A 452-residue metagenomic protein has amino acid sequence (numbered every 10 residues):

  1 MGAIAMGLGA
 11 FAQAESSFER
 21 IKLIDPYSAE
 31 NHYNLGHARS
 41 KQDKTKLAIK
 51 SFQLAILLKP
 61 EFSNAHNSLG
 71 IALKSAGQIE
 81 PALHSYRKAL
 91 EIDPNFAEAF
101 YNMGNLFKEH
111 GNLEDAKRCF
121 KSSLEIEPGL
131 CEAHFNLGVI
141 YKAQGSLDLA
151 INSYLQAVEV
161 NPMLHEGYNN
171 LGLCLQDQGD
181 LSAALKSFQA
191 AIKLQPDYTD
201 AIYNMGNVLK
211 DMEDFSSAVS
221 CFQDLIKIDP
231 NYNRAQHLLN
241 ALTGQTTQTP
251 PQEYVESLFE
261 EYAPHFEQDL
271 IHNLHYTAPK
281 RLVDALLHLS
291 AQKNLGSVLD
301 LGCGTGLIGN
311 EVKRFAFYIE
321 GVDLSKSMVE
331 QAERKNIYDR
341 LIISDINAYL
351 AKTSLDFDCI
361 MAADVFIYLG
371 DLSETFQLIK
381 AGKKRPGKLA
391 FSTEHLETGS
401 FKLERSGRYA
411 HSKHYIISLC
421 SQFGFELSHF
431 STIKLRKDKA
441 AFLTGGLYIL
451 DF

Functional and structural regions predicted by a protein language model:
A3-G7, E30-K41, N64-S75, E98-E109 (+4 more regions): Conserved alpha-helical positions within TPR/SEL1-like repeat arrays
G7-R20, E30, K41-L54, N64 (+7 more regions): Structural signature of tandem alpha-helical TPR/SEL1-like repeats, specifically the intra-repeat loop/turn
L299, G304-Y349: Class I SAM-dependent methyltransferase SAM/SAH-binding core
M361: A conserved beta-strand element that flanks and buttresses the S-adenosyl-L-methionine
S373-P386: A short glycine-rich, Lys/Arg-flanked "PGG" loop and its adjoining helix->strand segment in the class I
P386-E394: Conserved beta-strand signature within the Rossmann-like core of class I S-adenosyl-L-methionine
G399-Y415: Acceptor-substrate binding/catalytic loop of class I
